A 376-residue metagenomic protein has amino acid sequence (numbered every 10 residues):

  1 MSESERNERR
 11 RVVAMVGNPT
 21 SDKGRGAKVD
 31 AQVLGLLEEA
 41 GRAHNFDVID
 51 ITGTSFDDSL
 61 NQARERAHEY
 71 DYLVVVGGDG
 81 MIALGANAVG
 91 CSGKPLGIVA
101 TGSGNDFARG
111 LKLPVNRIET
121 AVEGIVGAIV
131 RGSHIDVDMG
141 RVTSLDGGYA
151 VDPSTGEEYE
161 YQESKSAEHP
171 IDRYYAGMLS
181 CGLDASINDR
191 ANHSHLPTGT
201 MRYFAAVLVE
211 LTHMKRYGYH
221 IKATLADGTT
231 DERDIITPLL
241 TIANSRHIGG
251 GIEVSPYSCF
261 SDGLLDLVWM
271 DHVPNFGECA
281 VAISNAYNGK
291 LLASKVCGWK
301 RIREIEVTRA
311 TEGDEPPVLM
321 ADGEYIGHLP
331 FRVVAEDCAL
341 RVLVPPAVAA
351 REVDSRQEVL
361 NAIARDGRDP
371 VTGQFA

Functional and structural regions predicted by a protein language model:
M1-V76, A83, N87, E123 (+5 more regions): ATP/NTP phosphate-donor binding region
S2-E3, E8, G26, A223-D234 (+1 more regions): ATP/nucleoside-binding phosphotransfer catalytic cores, i.e., glycine-rich phosphate-binding loops
A14, A40, I51-G53, C91-P95 (+1 more regions): Catalytic core of DAGKc-family lipid kinases
G17, G77, S180, D271 (+1 more regions): Short beta-strand/turn micro-motifs composed of small residues that flank or help shape donor/cofactor-binding pockets
N18, D79, I187, L240 (+3 more regions): A residue-level signal for conserved active-site and pocket-lining positions in enzyme catalytic cores
T20-S21, G78-M81, T101-G104, C181-L183 (+1 more regions): Short glycine-rich anion-binding loops that position phosphate/pyrophosphate groups of nucleotides and phosphorylated
A27-V29, G85-V89, R109-L111, E253-V254: Short amphipathic alpha-helical segments
S180, D184, L239-Y257, E324-Y325: Glycine-rich phosphate/pyrophosphate-binding beta-alpha loops
